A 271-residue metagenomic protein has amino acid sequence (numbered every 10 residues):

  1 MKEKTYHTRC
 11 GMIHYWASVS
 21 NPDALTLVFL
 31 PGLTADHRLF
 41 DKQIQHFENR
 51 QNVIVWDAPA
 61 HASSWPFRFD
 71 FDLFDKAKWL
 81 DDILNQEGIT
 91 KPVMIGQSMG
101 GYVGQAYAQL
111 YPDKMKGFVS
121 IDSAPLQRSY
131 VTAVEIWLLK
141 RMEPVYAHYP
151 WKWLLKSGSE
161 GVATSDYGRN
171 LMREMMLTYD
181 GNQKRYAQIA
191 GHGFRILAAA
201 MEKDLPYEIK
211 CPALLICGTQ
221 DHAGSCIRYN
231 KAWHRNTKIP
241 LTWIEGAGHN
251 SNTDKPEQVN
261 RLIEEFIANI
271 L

Functional and structural regions predicted by a protein language model:
M1-M12: N-terminal cap/lid segment of alpha/beta-hydrolase-fold proteins
G11-S63: Conserved HGGG/HGGXW glycine-rich cap/lid loop of the alpha/beta-hydrolase fold
I54-I95, R261: Active-site loop/oxyanion-hole signature of alpha/beta-hydrolase fold enzymes
G96, G100, G104: Gly/Ala-rich beta-loop-alpha elbow adjacent to hydrolase catalytic centers
Q109, K116-H148: Flexible "cap/lid" loop of the alpha/beta hydrolase fold
S129-V131, Y149-E208: Conserved alpha/beta-hydrolase catalytic His-Asp/Glu region
L214-A247, T253: Conserved loop-alpha-helix segment in the C-terminal half of the alpha/beta-hydrolase fold that carries the catalytic
T253-I267: Post-His helix in hydrolase/transferase enzymes
